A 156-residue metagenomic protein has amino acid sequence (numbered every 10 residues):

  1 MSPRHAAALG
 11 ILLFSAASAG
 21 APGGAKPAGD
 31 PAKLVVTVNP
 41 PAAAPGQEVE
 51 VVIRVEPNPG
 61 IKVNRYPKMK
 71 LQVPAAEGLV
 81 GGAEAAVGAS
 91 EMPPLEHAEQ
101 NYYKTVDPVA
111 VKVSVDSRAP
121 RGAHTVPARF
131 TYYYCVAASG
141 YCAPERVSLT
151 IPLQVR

Functional and structural regions predicted by a protein language model:
M1-L9: Bacterial N-terminal signal peptides that target proteins for export
L9-I11, I61: N-terminal leader/targeting segments
I11-P22: Hydrophobic h-region of N-terminal signal peptides that target proteins for export in Gram-negative bacteria
P22-R156: Extracellular/lumen-exposed scaffold segments
